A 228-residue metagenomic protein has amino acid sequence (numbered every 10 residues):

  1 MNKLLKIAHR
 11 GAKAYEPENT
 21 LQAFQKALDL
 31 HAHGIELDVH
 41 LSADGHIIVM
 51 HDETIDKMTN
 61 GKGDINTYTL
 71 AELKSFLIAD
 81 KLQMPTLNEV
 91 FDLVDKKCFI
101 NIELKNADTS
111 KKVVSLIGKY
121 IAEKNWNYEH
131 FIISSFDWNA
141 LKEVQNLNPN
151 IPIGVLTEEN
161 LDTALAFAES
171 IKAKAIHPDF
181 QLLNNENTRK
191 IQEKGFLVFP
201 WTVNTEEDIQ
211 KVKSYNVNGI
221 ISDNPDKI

Functional and structural regions predicted by a protein language model:
M1-I228: Phosphate-group recognition and catalysis centered on beta-loop-alpha active-site segments
